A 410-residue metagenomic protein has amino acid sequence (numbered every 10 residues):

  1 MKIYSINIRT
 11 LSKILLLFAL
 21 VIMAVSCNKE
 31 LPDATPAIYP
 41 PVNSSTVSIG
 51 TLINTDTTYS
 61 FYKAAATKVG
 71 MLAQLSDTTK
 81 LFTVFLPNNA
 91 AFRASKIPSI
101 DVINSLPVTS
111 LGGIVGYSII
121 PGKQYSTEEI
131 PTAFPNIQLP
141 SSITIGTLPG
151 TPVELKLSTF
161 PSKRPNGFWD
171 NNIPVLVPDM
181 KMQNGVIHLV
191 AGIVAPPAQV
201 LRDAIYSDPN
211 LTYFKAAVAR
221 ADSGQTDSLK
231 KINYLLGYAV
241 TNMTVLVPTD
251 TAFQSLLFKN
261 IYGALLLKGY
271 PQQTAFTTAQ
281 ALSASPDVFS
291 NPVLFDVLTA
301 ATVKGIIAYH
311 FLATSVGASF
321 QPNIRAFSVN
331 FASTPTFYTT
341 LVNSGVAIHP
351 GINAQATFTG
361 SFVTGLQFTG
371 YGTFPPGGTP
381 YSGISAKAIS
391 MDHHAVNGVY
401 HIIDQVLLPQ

Functional and structural regions predicted by a protein language model:
M1-S5, L11, L20-N54, Y400: Bacterial Sec-dependent N-terminal signal peptides
V47-L86: Post-signal-peptide N-terminal segment of Sec-exported extracytoplasmic proteins
L72-S76, K230-G237: Short, T/G/N/S-enriched strand-turn elements that build extracellular solenoid repeat scaffolds
F85-S95, K181-P196, L246-F253, S390-P409: FKBP-type peptidyl-prolyl cis-trans isomerase
A91-N104, T251-S283: Short active-site loop/helix that positions an aromatic residue
V102-I173, Y270-A386: Aromatic/histidine-rich interaction motifs
A191-A204, D208: Short domain-boundary/entry signatures in modular proteins, especially in secreted/extracellular architectures
